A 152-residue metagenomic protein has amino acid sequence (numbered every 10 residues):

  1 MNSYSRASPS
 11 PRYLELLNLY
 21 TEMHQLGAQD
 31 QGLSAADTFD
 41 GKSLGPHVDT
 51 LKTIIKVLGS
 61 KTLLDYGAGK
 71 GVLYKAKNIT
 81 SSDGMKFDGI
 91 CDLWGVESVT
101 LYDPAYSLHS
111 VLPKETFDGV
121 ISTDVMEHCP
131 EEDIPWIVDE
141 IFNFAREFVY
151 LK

Functional and structural regions predicted by a protein language model:
M1-T116, P135: Conserved N-terminal segment of class I S-adenosyl-L-methionine
G95, F144-A145: Short, structured coil segments at secondary-structure junctions
I121: A conserved beta-strand element that flanks and buttresses the S-adenosyl-L-methionine
D124, H128: Histidine-centered divalent metal-coordination motifs
C129-E140, F144: A short, conserved alpha-helix within the catalytic core of class I
A145-K152: Conserved beta-strand signature within the Rossmann-like core of class I S-adenosyl-L-methionine
